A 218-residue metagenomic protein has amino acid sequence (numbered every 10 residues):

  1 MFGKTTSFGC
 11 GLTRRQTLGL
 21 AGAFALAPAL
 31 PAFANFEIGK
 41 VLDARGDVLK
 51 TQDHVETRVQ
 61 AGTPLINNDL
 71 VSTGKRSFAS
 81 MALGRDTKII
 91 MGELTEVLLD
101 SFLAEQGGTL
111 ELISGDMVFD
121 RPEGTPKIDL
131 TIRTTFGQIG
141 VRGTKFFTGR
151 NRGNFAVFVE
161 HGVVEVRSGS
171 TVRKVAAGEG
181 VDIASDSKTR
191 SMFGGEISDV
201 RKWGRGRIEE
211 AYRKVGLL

Functional and structural regions predicted by a protein language model:
M1-L12, L20-P28: N-terminal secretory signal peptides
T17, G22-F24, P28, A34-L70 (+2 more regions): Flexible, surface-exposed loop/linker segments and immediately adjacent secondary-structure boundaries
